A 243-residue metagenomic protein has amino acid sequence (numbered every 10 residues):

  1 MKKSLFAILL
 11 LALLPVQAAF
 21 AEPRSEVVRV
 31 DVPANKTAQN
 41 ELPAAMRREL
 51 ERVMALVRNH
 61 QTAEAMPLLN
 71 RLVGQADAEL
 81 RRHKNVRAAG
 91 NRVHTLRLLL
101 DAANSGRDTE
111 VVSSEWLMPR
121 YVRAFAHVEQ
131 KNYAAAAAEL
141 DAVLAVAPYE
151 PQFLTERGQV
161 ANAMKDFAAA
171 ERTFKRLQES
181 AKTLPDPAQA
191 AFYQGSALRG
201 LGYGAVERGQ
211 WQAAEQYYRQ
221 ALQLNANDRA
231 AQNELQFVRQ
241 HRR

Functional and structural regions predicted by a protein language model:
T37-Q39, A76-W116, E179-A191: Flexible helix-coil transition and linker loops at the boundaries of alpha-helical arrays
A45, W116, Y149-E150, L184 (+2 more regions): Residue-level recognition of tetratricopeptide repeat
T62-A63, Y133, F167, W211: TPR-repeat structural position
